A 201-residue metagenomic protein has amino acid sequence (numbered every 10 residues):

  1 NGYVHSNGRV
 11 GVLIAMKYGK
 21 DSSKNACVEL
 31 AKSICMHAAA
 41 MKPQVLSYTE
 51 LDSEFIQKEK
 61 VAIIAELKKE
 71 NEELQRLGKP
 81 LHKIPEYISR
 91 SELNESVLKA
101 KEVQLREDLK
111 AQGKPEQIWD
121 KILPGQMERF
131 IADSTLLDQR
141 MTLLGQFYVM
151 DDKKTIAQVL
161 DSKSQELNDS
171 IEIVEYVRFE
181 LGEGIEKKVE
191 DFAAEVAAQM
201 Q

Functional and structural regions predicted by a protein language model:
N1-Q201: N-terminal assembly/interaction segments in proteins that build large macromolecular machines
